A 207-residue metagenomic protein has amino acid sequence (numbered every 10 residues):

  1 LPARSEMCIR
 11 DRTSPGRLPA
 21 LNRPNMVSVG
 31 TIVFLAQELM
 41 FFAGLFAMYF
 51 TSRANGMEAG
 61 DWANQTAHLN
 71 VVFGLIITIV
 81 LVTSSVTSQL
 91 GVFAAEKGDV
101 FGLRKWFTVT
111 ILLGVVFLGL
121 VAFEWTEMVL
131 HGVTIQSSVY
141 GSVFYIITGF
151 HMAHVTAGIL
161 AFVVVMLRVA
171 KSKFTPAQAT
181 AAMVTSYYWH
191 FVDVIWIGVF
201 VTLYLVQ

Functional and structural regions predicted by a protein language model:
P2-I9: Short, small-residue-biased leader/transition segments that mark boundaries at the very start of proteins
R10-V72, V82-T108, L120-S142, I159-T185 (+1 more regions): Membrane-interfacial helix termini and the short, flexible loops that connect transmembrane helices in multi-pass
T31, S142-A153, S186-W189: Individual transmembrane alpha-helices with interfacial aromatic-anchor signatures
E38, I77, V121, H151 (+1 more regions): Divalent metal-coordination and catalytic microenvironments
F41, V80, E124, H154 (+1 more regions): Short active-site segment of divalent metal-dependent hydrolases/proteases that encodes the spacing between
V72-V82, I146-I159: Hydrophobic alpha-helical transmembrane segments
V115-L118: Conserved, well-structured core segments that form or line functional sites
